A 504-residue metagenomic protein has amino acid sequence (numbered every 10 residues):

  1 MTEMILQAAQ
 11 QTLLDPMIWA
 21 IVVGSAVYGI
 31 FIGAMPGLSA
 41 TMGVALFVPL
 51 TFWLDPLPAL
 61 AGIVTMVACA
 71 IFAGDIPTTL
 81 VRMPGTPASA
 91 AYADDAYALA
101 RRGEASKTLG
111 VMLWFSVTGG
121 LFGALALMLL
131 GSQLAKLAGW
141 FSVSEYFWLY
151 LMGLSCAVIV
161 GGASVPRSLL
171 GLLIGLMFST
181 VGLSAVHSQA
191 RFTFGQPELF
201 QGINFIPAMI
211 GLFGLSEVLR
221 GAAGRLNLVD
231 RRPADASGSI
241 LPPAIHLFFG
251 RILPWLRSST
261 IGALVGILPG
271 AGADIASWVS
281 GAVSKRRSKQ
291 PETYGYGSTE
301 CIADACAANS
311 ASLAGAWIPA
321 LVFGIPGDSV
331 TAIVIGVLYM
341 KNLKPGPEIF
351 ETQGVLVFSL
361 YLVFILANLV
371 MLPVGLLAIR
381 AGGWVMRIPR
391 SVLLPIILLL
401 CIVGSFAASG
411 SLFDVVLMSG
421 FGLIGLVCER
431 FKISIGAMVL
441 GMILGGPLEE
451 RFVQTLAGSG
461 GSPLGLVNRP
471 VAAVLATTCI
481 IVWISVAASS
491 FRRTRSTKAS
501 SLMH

Functional and structural regions predicted by a protein language model:
M1-A61, R102-S116, G120-G131, Y146 (+5 more regions): N-terminal alpha-helical transmembrane segments of multi-pass membrane transport and channel/translocase proteins
M1-L57, S132, A138-G139, A190-S298 (+4 more regions): Helix-loop-helix hairpins and the membrane-proximal interhelical loops of multi-pass alpha-helical transport proteins
I21, S25, G29, G33 (+33 more regions): Alpha-helical transmembrane segments in multi-pass membrane proteins
A26-A40, A70-R82, A157-G162, S259-P269 (+3 more regions): Transmembrane alpha-helix interface/packing and boundary motifs in multi-pass membrane proteins, characterized by
A34-V44, P58, T79-Y92, S142-Y146 (+4 more regions): Short, non-helical or kinked segments that cap or interrupt transmembrane helices
L46, L80-T108, Q133, S142 (+3 more regions): Flexible loop linkers connecting adjacent transmembrane helices in multi-pass alpha-helical membrane transporters
L57-A61, A98-F115, K289-C301, S329-A332 (+1 more regions): Membrane-interface alpha-helices at helix entry/exit sites of multi-pass transporters
G110-L226, M340-T494: Membrane-embedded alpha-helical modules
